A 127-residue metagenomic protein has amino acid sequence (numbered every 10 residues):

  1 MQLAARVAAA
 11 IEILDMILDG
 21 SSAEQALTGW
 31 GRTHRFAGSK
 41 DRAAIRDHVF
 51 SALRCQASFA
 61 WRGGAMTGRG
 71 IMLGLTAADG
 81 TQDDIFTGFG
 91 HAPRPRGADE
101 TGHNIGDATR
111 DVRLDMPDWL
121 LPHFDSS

Functional and structural regions predicted by a protein language model:
M1-S127: Class I Rossmann-like S-adenosyl-L-methionine
